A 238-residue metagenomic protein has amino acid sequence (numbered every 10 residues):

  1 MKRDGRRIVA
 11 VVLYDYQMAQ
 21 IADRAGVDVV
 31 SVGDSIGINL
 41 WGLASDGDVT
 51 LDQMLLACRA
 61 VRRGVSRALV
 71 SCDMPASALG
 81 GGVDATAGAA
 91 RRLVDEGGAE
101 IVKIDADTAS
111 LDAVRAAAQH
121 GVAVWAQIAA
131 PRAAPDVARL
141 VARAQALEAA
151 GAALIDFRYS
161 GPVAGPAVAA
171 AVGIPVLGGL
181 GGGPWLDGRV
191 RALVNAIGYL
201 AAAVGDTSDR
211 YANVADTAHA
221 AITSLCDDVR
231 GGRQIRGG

Functional and structural regions predicted by a protein language model:
M1-G238: Alpha/beta enzyme core
